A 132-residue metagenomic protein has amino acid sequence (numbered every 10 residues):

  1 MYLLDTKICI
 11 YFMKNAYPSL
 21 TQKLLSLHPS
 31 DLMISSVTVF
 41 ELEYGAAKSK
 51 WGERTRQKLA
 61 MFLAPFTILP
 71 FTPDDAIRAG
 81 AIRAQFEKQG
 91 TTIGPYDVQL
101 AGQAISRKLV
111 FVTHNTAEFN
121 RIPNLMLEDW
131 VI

Functional and structural regions predicted by a protein language model:
M1-I34, A46-L63: Short, well-structured N-terminal submotif of metal-dependent ribonuclease cores
L3, M33-S36, P70, T113: Short aromatic/basic micro-patch
D5, S35, I93-G94, N115 (+1 more regions): Histidine- and aromatic-rich ligand-binding microenvironments
D5-T6, L20, L42, A79 (+3 more regions): Generic structural signal for small/hydrophobic residues in well-ordered secondary structure, especially within
K7-I8, V37, D74, A117: Alpha-helix/helix-capping structural signal
L27-S30, F62-F66, Q89, R107 (+1 more regions): Structured helix-beta-strand junction loops
F66-V112: Active-site neighborhoods of divalent-metal-dependent phosphate/nucleic-acid chemistry enzymes
A101, I105-I132: Acidic, PIN/NYN-like endoribonuclease modules and their adjacent C-terminal/linker elements
